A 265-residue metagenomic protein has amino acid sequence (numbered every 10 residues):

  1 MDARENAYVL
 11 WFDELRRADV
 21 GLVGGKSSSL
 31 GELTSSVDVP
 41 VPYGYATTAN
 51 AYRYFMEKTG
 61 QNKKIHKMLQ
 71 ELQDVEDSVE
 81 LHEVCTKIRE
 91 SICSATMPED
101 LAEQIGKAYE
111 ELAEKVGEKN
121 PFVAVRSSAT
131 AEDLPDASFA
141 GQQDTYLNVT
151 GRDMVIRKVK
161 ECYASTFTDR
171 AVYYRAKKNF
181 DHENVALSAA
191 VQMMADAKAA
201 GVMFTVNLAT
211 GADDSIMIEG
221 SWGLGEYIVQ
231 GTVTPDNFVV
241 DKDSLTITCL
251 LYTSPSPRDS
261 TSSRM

Functional and structural regions predicted by a protein language model:
M1-A190, A199: N-terminal beta-alpha lobe that positions the nucleotide/phosphoryl donor in ATP/NTP-coupled carboxylate activation
N148-V149, T205-V206, V240: Short beta-strand-to-turn element immediately C-terminal to the catalytic PLP-Schiff-base lysine in fold type I
S221-L224: Glycine-rich phosphate/pyrophosphate-binding beta-alpha loops
E226-Q230: Cytochrome P450 core scaffold surrounding the K-helix E-X-X-R motif and the conserved "meander" helix-loop region
V233-C249: Compact, glycine/acidic-enriched structural inserts
Y252-D259: Conserved small/polar residues in nucleotide/adenosyl-binding loops
S263-M265: Hydrophobic alpha-helical segments, chiefly the membrane-spanning helices and signal/signal-anchor peptides
